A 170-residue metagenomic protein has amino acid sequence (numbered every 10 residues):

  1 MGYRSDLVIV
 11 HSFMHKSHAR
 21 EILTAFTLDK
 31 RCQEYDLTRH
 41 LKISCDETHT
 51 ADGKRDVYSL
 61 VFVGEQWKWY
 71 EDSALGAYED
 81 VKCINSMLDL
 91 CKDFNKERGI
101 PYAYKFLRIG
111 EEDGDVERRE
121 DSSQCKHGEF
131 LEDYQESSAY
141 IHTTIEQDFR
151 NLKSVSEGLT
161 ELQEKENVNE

Functional and structural regions predicted by a protein language model:
M1-T27: Short, extreme N-terminal segment that most often corresponds to the first beta-strand
F26-T27, D36-E170: Charged interaction segments
K30-R31: Intrinsically disordered, low-complexity, mixed-charge
